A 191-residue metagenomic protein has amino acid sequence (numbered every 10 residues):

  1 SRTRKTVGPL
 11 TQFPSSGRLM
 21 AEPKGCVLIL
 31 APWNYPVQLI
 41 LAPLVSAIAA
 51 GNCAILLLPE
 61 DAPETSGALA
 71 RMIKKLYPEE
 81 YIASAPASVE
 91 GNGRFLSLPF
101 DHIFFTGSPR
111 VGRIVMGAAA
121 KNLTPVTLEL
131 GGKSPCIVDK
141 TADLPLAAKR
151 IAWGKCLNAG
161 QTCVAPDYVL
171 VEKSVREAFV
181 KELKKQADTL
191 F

Functional and structural regions predicted by a protein language model:
S1-L41, L76-A83: N-terminal Rossmann NAD(P)-binding subdomain characteristic of aldehyde/semialdehyde dehydrogenases
S16-R18, S84-D101: A structured beta-alpha segment of the ubiquitous adenosine-cofactor-binding alpha/beta core
L28-I29, Q38-E90: PLP-dependent aminotransferase-like
L41-A42, G67-L69, L96-S97, V115-A118 (+1 more regions): Short amphipathic alpha-helical segments
Y77, R110-F191: ALDH superfamily catalytic-core signature
E79-A83, L96-L98, T106-R113: Phosphate/pyrophosphate-binding betaalpha-module
A87, F105-T106, L128: Short beta-strand and adjacent tight-turn residues that come in two discontinuous sequence segments and form the edges
